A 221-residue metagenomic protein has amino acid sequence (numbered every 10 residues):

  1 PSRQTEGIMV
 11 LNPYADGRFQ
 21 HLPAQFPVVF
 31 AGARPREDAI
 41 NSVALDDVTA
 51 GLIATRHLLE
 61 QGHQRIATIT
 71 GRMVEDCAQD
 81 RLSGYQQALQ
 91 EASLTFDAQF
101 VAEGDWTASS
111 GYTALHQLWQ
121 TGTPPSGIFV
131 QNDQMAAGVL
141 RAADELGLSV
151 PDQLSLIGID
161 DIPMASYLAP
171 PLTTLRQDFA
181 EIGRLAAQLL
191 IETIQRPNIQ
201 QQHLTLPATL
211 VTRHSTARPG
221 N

Functional and structural regions predicted by a protein language model:
P1-R56, E60: Alpha-helical recognition/docking segments in bacterial nutrient-uptake and carbohydrate-utilization systems
P1-T5, S109-T123: Short, well-structured alpha-helical segments in soluble
Q4-N12, A67-I69, V101, G122-N132 (+1 more regions): Periplasmic-binding protein-like
R18-F19, D38-A39, D76, G138 (+2 more regions): Glycine/Thr-rich phosphate-binding loops of Rossmann-like dinucleotide-binding domains
Q20-F26, Q87, V139-L148: Glycosyltransferases and closely related glycan-assembly transferases that use nucleotide-activated donors
S42-I53, I69-H116, F129-A137, I159-D161 (+3 more regions): Hinge/beta->alpha junction and helix N-cap segments in small-molecule ligand-binding domains
Q64, T95-D97, S149: Conserved H-loop
L115-N221: Flexible loop/turn connectors
